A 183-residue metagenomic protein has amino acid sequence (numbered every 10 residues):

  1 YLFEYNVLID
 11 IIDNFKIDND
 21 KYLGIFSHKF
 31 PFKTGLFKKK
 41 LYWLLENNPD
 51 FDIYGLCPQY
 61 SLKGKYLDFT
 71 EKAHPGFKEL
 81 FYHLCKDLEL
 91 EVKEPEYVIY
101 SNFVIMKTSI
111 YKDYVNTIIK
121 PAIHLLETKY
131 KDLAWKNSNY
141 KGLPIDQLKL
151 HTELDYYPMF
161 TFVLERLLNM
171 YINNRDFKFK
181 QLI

Functional and structural regions predicted by a protein language model:
Y1-I183: ER/Golgi luminal nucleotide-sugar-dependent glycosyltransferases, focusing on the catalytic module
